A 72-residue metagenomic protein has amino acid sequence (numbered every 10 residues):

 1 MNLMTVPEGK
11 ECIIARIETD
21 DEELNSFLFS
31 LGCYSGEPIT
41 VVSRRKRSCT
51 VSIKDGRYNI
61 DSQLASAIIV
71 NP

Functional and structural regions predicted by a protein language model:
M1-N2, P72: Absolute protein N-terminus
P7, E18, S43-R45: A generic structural motif
I14, I39-V41: Conserved hydrophobic positions within beta-strands
I14-R16, S30-G32, T50-K54: Short, acidic/hydrophobic/Gly-rich beta-strand patch recurrent on exposed beta strands that often constitutes part
E23-F27: Short alpha-helix capping/helix-loop boundary micro-motifs
S43-P72: C-terminal structural segments of small proteins and small subunits
